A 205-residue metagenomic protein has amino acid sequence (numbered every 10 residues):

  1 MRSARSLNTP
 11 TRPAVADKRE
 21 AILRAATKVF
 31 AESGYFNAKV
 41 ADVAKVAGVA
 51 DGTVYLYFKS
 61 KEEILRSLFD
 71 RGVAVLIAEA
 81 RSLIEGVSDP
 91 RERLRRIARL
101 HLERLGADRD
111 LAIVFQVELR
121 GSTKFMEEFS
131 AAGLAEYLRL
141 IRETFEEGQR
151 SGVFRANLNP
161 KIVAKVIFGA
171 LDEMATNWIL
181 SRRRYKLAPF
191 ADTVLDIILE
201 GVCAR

Functional and structural regions predicted by a protein language model:
M1-S33, N37-V46, E63: Basic, helix-initiating cap at the start of DNA-binding domains
G48-F58: Short hydrophobic/aromatic patch on the recognition helix
L65-G72: Alpha-helical DNA-contacting segments of helix-turn-helix folds
S67, R81-D110, P160, A164-I167: Hydrophobic alpha-helical connector segments
A74-A78, F125-S151, K161-K165, G169 (+2 more regions): Amphipathic alpha-helical packing segments from all-alpha helical-bundle domains
E103-A107, E143, E147, I167-Y185 (+1 more regions): Amphipathic C-terminal alpha-helical segment
L105-F125, N177-L180: Amphipathic alpha-helical segments used for helix-helix packing
I113-F115, E128, V153-L158, L187: Short, hydrophobic secondary-structure boundary micro-motifs
